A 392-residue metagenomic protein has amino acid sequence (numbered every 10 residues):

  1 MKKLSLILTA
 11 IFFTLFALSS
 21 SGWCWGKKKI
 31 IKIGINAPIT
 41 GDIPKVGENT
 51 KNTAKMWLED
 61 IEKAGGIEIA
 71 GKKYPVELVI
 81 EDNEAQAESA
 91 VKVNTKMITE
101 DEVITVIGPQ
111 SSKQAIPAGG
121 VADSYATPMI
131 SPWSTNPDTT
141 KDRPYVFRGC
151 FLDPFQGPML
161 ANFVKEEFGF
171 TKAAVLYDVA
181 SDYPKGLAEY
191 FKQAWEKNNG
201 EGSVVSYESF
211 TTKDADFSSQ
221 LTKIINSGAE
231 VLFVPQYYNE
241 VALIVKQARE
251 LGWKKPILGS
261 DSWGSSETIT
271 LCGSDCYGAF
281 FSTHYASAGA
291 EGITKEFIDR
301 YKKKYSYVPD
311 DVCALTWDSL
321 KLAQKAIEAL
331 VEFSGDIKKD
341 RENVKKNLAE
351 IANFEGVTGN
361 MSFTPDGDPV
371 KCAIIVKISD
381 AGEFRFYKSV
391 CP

Functional and structural regions predicted by a protein language model:
K2-F16, S20-P392: Extracytosolic ligand-binding ectodomains
